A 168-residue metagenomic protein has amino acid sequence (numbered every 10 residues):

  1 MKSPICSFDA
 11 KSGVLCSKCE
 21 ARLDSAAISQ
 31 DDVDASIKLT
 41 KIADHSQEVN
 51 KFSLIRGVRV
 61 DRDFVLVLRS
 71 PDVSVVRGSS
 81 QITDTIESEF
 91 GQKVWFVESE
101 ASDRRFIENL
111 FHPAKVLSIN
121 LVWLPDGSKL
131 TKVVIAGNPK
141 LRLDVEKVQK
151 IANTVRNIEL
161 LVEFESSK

Functional and structural regions predicted by a protein language model:
M1-R77: Terminal low-complexity, intrinsically disordered regions
A27-D31, P71-V75, E98-A101, A136-R142: Short, surface-exposed ligand-recognition loops at beta-strand->loop->(often short) alpha-helix junctions that present
S53-R59, D84, I119-G127: Short, flexible, solvent-exposed loop/turn segments with mixed acidic/basic and small polar residues
V58-S70, P125-N138: Short glycine-rich, basic-tinged beta-strand/loop micro-motifs
V76-F90, L141-E159: Short, non-transmembrane amphipathic alpha-helical segments
E87-S102, R156-K168: A short amphipathic beta-strand at an alpha->beta junction
R104-S118: Short, low-order "capping/linker" segments at domain edges
A114, I119-V133, N157-S166: Long C-terminal interaction/binding lobes of large macromolecular proteins
